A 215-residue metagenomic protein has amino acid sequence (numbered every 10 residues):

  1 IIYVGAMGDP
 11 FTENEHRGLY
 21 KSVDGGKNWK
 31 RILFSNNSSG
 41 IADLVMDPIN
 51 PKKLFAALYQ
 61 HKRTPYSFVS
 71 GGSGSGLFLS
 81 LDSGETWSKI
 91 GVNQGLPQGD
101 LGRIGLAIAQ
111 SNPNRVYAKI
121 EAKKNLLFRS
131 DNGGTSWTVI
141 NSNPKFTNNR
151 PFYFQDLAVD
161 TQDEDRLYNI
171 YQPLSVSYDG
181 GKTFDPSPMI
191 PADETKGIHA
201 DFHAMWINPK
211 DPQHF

Functional and structural regions predicted by a protein language model:
I1-F215: Beta-propeller blade termini and top-face loops
